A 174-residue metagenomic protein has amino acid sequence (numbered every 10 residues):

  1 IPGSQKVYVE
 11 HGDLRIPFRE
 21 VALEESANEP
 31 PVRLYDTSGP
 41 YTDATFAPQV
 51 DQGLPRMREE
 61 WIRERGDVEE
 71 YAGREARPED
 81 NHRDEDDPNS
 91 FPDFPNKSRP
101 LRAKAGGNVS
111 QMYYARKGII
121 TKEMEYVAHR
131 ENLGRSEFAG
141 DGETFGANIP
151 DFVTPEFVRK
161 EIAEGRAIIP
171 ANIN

Functional and structural regions predicted by a protein language model:
I1-N174: Non-catalytic terminal accessory/regulatory regions of metabolic enzymes
